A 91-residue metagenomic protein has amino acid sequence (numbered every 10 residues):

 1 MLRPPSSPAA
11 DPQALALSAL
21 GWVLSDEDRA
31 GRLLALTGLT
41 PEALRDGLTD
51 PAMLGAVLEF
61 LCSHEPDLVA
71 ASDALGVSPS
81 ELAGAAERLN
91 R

Functional and structural regions predicted by a protein language model:
M1-R91: Metal- and O2-centered redox machinery and metal/ROS homeostasis
